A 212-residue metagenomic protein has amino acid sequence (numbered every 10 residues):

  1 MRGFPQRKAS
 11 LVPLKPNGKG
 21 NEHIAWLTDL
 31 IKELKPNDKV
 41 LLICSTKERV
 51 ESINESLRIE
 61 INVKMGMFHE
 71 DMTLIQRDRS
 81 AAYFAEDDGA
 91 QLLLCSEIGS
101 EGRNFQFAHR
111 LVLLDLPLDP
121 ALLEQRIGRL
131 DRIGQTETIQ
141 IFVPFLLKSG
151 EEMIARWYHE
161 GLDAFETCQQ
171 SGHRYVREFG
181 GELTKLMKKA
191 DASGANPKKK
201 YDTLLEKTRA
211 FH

Functional and structural regions predicted by a protein language model:
M1-G20: Interdomain linker/hinge connecting the two RecA-like lobes of the SF2 helicase core
L14-S45: Conserved interdomain hinge at the start of the Helicase C-terminal
C44-H69: Conserved helicase motor "Helicase C" RecA-like lobe of SF1/SF2 P-loop NTPases
E51-N54, L93-H109, I127-Q135: SF2 helicase motor core recognition
V63-E97: Conserved helicase ATPase core of P-loop NTP-dependent helicases/translocases
R103-D115, Q140-V143: A short beta-strand element within the Helicase C-terminal
D119-I141: Conserved SF2 helicase motif VI
E137-H212: C-terminal accessory region of SF2 helicases/translocases
